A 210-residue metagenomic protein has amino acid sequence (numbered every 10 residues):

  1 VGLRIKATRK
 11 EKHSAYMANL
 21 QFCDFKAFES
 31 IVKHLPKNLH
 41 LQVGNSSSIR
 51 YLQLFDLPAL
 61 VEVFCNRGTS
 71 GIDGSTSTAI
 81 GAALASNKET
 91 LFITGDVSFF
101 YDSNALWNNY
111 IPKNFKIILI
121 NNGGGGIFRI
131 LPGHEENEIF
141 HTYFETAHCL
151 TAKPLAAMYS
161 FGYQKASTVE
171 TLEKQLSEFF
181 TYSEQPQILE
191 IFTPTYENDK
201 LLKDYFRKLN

Functional and structural regions predicted by a protein language model:
G2-N87: Active-site diphosphate/adenylate-binding microenvironment
L54-N210: Thiamine diphosphate
